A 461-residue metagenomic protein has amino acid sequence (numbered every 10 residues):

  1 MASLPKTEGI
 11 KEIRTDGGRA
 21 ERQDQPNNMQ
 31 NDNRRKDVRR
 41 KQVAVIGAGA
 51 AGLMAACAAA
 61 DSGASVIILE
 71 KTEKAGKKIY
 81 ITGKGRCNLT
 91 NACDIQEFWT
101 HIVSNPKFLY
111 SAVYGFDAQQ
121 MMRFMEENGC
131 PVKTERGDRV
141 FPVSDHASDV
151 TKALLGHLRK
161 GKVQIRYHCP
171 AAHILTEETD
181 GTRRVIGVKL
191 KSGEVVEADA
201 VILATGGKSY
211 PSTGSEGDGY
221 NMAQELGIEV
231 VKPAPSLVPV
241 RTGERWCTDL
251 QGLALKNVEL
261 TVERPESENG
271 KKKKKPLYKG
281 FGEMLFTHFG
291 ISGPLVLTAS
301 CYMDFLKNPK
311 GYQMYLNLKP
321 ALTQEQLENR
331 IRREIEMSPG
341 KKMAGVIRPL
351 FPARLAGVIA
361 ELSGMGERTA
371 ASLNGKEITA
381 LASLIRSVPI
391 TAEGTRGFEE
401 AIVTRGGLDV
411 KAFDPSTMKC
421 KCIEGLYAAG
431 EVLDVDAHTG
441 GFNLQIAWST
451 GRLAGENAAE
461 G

Functional and structural regions predicted by a protein language model:
K41-I68, A454, A458-A459: N-terminal Rossmann-like FAD-binding beta1-loop-alpha1 element of flavoenzymes
A44-I46, A171, V195-S209, Q224 (+1 more regions): Short hydrophobic core segments
A60-K84: Glycine-rich FAD pyrophosphate-binding loop
E73-A75, Y80-I81, L89, I95-Q96 (+2 more regions): An anion/pyrophosphate-binding glycine-rich loop and adjacent beta-alpha core in soluble alpha-beta enzymes
R86-T134: Glycine-rich active-site loop/strand segments that organize a redox cofactor
G115-A200: Feature captures the FAD/FMN-dependent oxidoreductase FAD-binding
R166-H168, H173, G357-D436: A glycine-rich dinucleotide-binding beta-alpha-beta segment and adjacent secondary-structure elements that constitute
A200-W246: Glycine-rich loop(s) and the adjacent beta-strand/alpha-helix scaffold that form part
